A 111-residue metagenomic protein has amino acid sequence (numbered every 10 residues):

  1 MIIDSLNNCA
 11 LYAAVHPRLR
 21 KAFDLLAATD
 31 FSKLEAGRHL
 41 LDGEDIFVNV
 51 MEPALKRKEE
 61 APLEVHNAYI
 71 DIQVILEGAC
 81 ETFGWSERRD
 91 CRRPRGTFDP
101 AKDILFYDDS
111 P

Functional and structural regions predicted by a protein language model:
M1-V50, R57-V65: A short, N-terminal "cap"/entry segment at the start of jelly-roll beta-barrel domains of the cupin/DSBH fold
A68-I104: Glycine- and acidic-residue-biased ligand/ion/polar-headgroup-sensing regions
Y107-P111: Conserved metal-binding segment of the jelly-roll/cupin
